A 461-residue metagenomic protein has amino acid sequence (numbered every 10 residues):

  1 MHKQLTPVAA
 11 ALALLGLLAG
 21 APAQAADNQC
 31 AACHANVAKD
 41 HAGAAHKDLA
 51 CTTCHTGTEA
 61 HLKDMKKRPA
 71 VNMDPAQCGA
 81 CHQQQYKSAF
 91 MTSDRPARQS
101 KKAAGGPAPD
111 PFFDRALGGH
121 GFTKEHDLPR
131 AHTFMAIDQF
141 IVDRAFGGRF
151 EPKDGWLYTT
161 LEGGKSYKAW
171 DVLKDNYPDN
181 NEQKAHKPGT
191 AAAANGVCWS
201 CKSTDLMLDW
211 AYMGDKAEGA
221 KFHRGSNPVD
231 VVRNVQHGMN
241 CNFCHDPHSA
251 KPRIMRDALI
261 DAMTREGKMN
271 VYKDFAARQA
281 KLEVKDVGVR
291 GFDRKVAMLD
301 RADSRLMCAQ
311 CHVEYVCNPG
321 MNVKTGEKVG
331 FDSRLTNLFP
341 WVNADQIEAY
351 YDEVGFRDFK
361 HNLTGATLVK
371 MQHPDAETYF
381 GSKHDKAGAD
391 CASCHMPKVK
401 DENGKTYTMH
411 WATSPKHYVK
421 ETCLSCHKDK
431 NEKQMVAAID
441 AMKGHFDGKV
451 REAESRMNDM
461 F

Functional and structural regions predicted by a protein language model:
H2-A23: Gram-negative bacterial Sec-dependent N-terminal signal peptides
G16-A19, V37, K202-D205, D209-Y212 (+2 more regions): Structural motif corresponding to the C-terminal cap of alpha-helices
Q24-H41: Short N-terminal segments immediately surrounding and downstream of signal-peptide cleavage
A42-L49, T58-K174, W210-S393, P397-F461: Primarily the internal scaffold of c-type cytochrome electron-transfer domains, especially repeated/multiheme c-type
H55: Conserved mixed alpha/beta core segments that line enzyme active sites in large multi-domain catalysts
K174-A191: N-terminal accessory alpha/beta regions
P188-A193, C198-S200, T204-M207: A cross-kingdom signal targeting lumenal/periplasmic-facing segments of multi-pass membrane and secretory-pathway
